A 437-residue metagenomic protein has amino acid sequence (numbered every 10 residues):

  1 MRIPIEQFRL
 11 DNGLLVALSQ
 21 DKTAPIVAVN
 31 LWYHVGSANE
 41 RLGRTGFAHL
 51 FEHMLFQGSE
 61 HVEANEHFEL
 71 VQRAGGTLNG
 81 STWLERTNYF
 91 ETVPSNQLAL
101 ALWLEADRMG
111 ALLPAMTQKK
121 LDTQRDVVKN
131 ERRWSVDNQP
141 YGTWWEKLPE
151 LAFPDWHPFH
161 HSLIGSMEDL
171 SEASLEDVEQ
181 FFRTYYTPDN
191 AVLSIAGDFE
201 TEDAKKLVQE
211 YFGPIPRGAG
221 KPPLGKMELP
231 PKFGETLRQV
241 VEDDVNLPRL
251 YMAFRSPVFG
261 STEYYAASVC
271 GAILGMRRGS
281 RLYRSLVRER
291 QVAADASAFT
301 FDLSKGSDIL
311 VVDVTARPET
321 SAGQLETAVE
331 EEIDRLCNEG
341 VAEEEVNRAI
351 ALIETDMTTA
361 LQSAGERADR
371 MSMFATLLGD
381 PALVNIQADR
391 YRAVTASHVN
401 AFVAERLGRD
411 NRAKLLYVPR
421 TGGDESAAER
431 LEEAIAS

Functional and structural regions predicted by a protein language model:
M1-S37, H61-Q97, K119, S135-N190 (+9 more regions): Non-catalytic beta-strand/loop surface segments
G36-R44: Short pre-active-site segment immediately N-terminal to the catalytic Zn-binding motif
N39, Q57-H61, G110-K119: Short, polar/flexible loop-turn hinges at active-site or ligand-entry regions and domain interfaces
L50, M54: Catalytic glutamate of the conserved HExxH
A106-M116, Y211-A219, E330-V341: A common structural junction motif
D198: Carbohydrate-associated surface elements
